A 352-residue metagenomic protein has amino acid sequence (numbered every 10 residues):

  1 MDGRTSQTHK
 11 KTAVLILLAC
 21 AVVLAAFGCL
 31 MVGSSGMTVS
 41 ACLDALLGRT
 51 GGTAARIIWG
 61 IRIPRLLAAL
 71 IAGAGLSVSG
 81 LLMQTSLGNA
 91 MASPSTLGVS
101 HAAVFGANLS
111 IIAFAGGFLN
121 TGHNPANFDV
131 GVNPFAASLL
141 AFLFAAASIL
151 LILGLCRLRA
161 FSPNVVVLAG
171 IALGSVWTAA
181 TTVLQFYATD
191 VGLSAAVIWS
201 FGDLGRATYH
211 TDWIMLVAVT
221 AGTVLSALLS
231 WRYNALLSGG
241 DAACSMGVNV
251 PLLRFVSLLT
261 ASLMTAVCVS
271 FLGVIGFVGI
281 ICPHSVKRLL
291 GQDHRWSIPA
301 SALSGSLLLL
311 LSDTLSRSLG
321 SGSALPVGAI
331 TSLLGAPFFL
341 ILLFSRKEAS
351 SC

Functional and structural regions predicted by a protein language model:
M1-C352: Alpha-helical transmembrane segments in inner-membrane proteins
